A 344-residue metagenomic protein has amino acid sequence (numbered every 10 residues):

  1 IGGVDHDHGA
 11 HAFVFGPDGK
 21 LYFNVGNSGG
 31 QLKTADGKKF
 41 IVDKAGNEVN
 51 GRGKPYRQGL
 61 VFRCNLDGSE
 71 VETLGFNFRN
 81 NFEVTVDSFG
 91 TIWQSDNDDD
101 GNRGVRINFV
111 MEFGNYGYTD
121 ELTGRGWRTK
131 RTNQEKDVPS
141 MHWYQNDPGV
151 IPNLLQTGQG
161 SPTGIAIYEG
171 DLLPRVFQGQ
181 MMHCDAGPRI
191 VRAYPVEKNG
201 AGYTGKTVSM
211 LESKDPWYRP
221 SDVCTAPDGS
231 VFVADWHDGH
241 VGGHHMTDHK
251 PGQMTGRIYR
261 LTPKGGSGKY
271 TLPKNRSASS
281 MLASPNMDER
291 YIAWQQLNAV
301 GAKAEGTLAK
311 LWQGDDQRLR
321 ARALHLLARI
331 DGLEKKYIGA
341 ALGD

Functional and structural regions predicted by a protein language model:
I1-A278, I292, Q296-A299: Beta-propeller domains with acidic blade repeats across secreted/periplasmic ectodomains and cytosolic WD/CNH propellers
R57, K274-N275, E289, A304 (+1 more regions): N-terminal alpha-helical segment
L66, T157, K303, I330-L333: Short hydrophobic/aromatic segments of transmembrane alpha-helices and their interfaces
N81, S277-S279, T307-K310, K336-G339: Buried hydrophobic core positions in alpha-solenoid tandem helical repeats
D288-G301, K310, R318-G332, K336-G343: Structural detector for internal amphipathic alpha-helices that build alpha-solenoid repeat scaffolds
